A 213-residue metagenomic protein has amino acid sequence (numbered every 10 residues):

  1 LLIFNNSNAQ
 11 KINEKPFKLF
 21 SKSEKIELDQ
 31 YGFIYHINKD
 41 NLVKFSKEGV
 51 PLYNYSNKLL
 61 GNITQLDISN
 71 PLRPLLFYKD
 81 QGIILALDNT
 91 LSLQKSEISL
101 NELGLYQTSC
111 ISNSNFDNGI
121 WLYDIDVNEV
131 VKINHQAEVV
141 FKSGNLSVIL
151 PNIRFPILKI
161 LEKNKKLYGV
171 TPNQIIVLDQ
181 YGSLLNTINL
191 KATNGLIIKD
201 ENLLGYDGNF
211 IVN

Functional and structural regions predicted by a protein language model:
L1-K15: Bacterial Sec-dependent N-terminal signal peptides
K11-L19, V50-S56, L93-E102, V139-P151 (+1 more regions): A short beta-strand motif characteristic of beta-propeller blades
P16-D40: Beta-strand-rich domains and repeat architectures in extracellular enzymes and scaffolds, especially beta-propellers
S21-D29, L60-I68, L105-N113, P151-L161 (+1 more regions): Repeated scaffold domains used in trafficking and secretory/extracellular systems, primarily beta-propellers
Y31-G32, P71-R73, F116-N118, K163-K165 (+1 more regions): Short coil/turn segments that connect the beta-strands within blades of beta-propeller domains
Y35-N38, L75-D80, L122-D126, K165-P172 (+1 more regions): Conserved beta-strand positions in repeat-built beta-propeller and related beta-rich domains
V43-K44, I83-L85, E129-V131, I176-L178 (+1 more regions): WD40 beta-propeller blade core
L52-S96: Mid-chain, structured segments of secreted extracytoplasmic proteins
